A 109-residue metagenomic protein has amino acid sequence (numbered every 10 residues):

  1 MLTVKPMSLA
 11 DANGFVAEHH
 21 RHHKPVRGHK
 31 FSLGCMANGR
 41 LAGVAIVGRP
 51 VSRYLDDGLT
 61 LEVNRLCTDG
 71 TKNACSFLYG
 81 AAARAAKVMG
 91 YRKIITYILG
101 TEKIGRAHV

Functional and structural regions predicted by a protein language model:
M1-R27: Short amphipathic alpha-helix that is part of the acyltransferase structural core
P6, M36, G48-R106: Acyl-donor binding region in acyl/amide transferases
V16, H29-A45: Conserved beta-hairpin
V26-H29, L99: A short, aromatic/hydrophobic, helix- or strand-capping loop or linear motif that either lines the entrance/gate
